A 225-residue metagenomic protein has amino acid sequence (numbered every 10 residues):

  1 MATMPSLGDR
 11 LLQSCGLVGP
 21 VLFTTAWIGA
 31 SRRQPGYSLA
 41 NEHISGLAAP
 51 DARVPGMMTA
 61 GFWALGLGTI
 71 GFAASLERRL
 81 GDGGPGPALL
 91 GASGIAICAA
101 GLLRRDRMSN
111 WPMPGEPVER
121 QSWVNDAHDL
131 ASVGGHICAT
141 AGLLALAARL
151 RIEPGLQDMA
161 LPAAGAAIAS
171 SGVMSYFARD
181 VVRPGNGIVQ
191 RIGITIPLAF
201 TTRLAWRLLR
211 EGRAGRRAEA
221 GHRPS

Functional and structural regions predicted by a protein language model:
M1-T3, Q157-D158, R210-S225: Replace "edges of transmembrane helices
M4-Y37, N41-L47, D51-E211: Hydrophobic, aromatic-enriched alpha-helical segments typical of multi-pass transmembrane helices
